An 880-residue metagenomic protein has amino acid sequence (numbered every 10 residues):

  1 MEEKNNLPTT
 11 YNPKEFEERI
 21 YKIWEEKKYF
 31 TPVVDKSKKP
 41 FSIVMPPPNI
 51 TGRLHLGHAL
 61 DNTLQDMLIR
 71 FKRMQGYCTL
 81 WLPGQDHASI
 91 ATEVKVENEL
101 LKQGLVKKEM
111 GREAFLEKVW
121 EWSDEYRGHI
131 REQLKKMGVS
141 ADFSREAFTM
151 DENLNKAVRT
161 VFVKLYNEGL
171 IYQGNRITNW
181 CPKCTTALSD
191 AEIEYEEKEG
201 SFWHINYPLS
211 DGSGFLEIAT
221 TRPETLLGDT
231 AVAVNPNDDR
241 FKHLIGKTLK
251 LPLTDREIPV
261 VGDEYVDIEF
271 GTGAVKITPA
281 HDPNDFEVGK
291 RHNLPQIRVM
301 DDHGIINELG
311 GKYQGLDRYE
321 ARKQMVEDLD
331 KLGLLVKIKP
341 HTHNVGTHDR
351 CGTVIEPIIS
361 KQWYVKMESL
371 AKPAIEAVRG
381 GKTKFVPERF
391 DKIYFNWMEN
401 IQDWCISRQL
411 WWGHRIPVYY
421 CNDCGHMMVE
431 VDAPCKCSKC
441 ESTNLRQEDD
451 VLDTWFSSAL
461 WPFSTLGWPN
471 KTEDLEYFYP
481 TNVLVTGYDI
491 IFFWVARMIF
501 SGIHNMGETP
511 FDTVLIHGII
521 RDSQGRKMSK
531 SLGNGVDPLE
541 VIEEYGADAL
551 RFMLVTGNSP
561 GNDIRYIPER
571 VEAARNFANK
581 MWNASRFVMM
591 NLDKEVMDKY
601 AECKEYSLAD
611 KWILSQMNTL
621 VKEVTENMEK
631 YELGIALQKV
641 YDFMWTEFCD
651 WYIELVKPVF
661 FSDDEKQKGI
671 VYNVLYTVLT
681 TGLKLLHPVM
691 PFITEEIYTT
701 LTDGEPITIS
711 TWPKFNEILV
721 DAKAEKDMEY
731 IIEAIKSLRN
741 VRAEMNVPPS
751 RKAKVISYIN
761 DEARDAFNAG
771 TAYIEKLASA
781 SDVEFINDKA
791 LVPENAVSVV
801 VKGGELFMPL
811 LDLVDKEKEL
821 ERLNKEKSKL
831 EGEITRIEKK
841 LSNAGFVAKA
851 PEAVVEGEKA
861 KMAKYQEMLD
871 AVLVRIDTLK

Functional and structural regions predicted by a protein language model:
M1-L56, T79, V336, D349 (+1 more regions): Non-catalytic terminal extensions that flank enzyme cores
M1-Y11, L80, T221, G346 (+4 more regions): Auxiliary tRNA-acceptor-end handling modules of aminoacyl-tRNA synthetases
E2-N5, T10, R19, E26-K27 (+11 more regions): Residue patterns forming the tRNA-binding/recognition surfaces of aminoacyl-tRNA synthetases and related DALR
V33-V96, T149, V158, I218-T221 (+6 more regions): N-terminal catalytic cores of NTP/NDP-binding nucleotidyl/phosphoryl-transfer enzymes
S37-K38, P46-P47, L82-E93, E146-L154 (+3 more regions): Short, solvent-exposed turn/loop segments enriched in Gly/Ser/Thr/Pro and often Arg
A59-M67, L216-P252, V275-D282, H292-V299 (+3 more regions): Extended active-site and interfacial segments that coordinate phosphate-rich ligands in large catalytic machineries
R70-C78, E99-R112, E132, K136-A141 (+18 more regions): Secondary-structure transition/capping motifs at alpha-helix termini and the adjoining loop/turn into the next element
H204, N396-F456, L460, H504-A547 (+1 more regions): Feature 926 captures the class I aminoacyl-tRNA synthetase adenylation module centered on the KMSKS loop
